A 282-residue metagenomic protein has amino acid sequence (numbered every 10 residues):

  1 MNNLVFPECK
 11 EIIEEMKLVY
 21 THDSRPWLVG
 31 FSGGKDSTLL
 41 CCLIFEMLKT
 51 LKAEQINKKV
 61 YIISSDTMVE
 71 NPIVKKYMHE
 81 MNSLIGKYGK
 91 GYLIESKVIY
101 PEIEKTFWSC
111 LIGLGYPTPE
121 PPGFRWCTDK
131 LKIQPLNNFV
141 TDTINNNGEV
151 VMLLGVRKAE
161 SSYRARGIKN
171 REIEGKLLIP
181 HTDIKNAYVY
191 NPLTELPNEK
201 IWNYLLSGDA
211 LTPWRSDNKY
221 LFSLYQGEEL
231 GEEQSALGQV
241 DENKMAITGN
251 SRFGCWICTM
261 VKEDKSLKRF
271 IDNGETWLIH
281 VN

Functional and structural regions predicted by a protein language model:
M1-L28, S37-N282: Nucleotide-activated chemistry modules centered on ATP-dependent adenylation/adenylyltransferase
G34: Conserved G/P- and acidic residue-centered "switch" motifs that form tight phosphate/ATP-binding loops in soluble
